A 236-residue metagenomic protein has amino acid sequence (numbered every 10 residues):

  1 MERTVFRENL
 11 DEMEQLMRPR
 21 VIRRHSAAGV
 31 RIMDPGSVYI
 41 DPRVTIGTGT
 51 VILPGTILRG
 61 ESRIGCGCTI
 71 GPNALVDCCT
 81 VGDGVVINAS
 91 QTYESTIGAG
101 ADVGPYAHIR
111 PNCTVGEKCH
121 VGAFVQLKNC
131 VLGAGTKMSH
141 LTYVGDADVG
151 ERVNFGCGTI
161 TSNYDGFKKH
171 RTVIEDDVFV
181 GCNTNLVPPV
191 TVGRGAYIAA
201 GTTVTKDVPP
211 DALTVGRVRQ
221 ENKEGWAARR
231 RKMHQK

Functional and structural regions predicted by a protein language model:
M1-S37, P42-R43, G49, G84 (+1 more regions): Terminal amphipathic alpha-helical/low-complexity segments used for targeting or macromolecular assembly
R31-V215, Q220-E221: Structural signal for interior beta-strand "rungs" in well-ordered beta-sheet cores of soluble enzyme domains
